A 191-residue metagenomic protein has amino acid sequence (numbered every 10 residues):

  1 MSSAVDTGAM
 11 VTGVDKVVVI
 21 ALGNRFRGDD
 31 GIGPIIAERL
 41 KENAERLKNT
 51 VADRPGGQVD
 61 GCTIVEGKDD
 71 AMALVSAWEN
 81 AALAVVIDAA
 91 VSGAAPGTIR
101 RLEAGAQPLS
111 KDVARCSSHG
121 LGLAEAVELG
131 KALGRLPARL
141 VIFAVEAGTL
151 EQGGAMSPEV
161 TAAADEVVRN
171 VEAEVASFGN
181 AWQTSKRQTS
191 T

Functional and structural regions predicted by a protein language model:
S2-G13, R46, N180-T191: Non-catalytic beta/alpha edge segments that cap or flank active sites
A4-D6, D70-A73, E128-G130: A generic local structural motif
G8, T12, K16, R54 (+6 more regions): Alpha-helical context
V11-I20, R25-L109, W182: Nucleotide and nucleotide-moiety/phosphate-recognizing core
R25, D29, G33, H119 (+2 more regions): Generic structural signal for well-ordered, non-membrane alpha-helical segments in soluble metabolic enzymes
A81-D88, H119-E128: Short, mixed-charge, low-aromatic patches
K111-R115, L123-T191: Phosphate-binding/catalytic loops
